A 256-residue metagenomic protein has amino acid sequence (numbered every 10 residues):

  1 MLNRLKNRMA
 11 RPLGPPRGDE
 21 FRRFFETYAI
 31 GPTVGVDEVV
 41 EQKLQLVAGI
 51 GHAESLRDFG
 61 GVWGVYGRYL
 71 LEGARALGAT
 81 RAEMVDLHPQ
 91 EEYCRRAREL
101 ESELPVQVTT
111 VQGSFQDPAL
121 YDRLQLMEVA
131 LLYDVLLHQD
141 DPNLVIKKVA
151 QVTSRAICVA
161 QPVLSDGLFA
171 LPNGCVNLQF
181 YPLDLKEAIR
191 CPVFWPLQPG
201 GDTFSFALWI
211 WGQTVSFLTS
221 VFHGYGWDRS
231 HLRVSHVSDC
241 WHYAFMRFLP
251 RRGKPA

Functional and structural regions predicted by a protein language model:
V34-E54, E72: Conserved alpha-helix/loop element of class I SAM-dependent methyltransferases that forms part of the SAM/SAH-binding
H52-V65: Conserved class I S-adenosyl-L-methionine
W63-A79: Conserved SAM-binding loop of SAM-dependent methyltransferases across substrates and taxa, primarily the Class I
R81-L87: Conserved SAM-binding motif I beta-strand of class I
L104-D117: Conserved SAM-binding strand-loop segment of SAM-dependent methyltransferases
D117-L124: Short conserved loop adjoining the S-adenosyl-L-methionine
E128-D141: A short SAM/SAH-binding and catalytic strip from SAM-dependent methyltransferases
D140-G253: S-adenosyl-L-methionine-dependent methyltransferase catalytic module, highlighting the catalytic core
